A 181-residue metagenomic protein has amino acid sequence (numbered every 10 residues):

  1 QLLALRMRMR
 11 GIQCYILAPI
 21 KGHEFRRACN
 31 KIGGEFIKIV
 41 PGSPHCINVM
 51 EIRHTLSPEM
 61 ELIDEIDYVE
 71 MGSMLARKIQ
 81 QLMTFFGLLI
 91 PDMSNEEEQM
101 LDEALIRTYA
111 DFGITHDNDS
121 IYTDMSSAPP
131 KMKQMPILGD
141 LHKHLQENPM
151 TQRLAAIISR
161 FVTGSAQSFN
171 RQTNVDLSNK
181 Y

Functional and structural regions predicted by a protein language model:
Q1-P19, H23: P-loop NTPase nucleotide-binding module
C14-L17, E35-I39: Short hydrophobic alpha-helical runs that function as membrane-insertion/retention elements
G22, R26-E35, P41-S43, M50-Y181: P-loop NTPase motor domains
